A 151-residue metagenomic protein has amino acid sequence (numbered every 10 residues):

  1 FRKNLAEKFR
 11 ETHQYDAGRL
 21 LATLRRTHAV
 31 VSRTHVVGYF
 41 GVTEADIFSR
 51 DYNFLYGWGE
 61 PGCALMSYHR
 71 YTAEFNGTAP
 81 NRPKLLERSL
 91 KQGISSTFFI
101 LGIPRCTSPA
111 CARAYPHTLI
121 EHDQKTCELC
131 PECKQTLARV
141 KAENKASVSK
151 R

Functional and structural regions predicted by a protein language model:
F1-T107: Metzincin-family zinc-dependent endopeptidase catalytic domain
N76, P80-R151: The catalytic-center signature of Zn2+-dependent metalloproteases
